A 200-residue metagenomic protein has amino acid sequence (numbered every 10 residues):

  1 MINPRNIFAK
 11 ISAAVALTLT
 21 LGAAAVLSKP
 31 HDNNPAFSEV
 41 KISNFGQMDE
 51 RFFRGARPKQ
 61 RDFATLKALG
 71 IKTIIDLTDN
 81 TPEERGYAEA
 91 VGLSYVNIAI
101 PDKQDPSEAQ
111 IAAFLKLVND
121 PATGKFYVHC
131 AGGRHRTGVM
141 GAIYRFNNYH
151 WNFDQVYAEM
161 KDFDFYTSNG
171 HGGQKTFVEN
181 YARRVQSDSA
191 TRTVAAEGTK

Functional and structural regions predicted by a protein language model:
I2-Y127, V139-K200: Cys-dependent protein tyrosine phosphatase-like superfamily
C130: Short cysteine clusters
G133: Substrate/cofactor-recognition hotspot
R136: Glycine/aspartate-rich loop-and-adjacent alpha/beta segment that forms the canonical ThDP
